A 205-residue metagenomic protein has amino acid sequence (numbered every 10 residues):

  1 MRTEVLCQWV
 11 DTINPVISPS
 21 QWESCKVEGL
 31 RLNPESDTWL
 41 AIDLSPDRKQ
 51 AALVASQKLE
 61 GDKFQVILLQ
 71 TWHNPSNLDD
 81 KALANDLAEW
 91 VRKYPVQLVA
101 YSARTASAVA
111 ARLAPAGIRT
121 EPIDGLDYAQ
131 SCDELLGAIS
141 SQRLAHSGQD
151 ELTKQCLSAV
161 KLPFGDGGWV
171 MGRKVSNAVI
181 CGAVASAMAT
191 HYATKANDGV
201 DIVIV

Functional and structural regions predicted by a protein language model:
M1-I42: ATPase catalytic-site recognition across NTP-hydrolyzing enzymes
C7-W9, L44-R48, Q57, A103-T105 (+1 more regions): Short, flexible loop/turn elements at secondary-structure junctions
T12-P15, D47-A51, G61-K63, P75-S76 (+3 more regions): Flexible loop/turn segments at secondary-structure boundaries
R31, A55-Y101: Nucleic-acid-processing active sites and adjacent nucleic-acid-binding tracks, predominantly divalent metal-dependent
L32-K58: Gly/Thr-rich phosphate-binding beta-strand-loop-beta motif of the actin/hexokinase/Hsp70
D37-W39, Q50-A52, K63-Q65, V96-V99 (+2 more regions): Beta-sheet entry/capping signal
V66, K93, R112-G199, V205: Metal-dependent DNA phosphodiester-chemistry modules and their immediately adjacent helices/loops in DNA-processing
Y94-A110, E121: Short glycine-rich phosphate-binding loop at a beta-alpha junction
